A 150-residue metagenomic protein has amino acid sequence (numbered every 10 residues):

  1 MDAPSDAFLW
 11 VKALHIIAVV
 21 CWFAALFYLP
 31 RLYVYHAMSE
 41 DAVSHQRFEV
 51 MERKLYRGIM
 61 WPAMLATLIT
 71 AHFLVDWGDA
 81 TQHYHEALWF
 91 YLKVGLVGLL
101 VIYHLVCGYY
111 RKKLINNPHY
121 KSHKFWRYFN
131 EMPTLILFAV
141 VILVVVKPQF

Functional and structural regions predicted by a protein language model:
M1-F150: Polytopic transmembrane helical bundles with strong interfacial aromatic enrichment
